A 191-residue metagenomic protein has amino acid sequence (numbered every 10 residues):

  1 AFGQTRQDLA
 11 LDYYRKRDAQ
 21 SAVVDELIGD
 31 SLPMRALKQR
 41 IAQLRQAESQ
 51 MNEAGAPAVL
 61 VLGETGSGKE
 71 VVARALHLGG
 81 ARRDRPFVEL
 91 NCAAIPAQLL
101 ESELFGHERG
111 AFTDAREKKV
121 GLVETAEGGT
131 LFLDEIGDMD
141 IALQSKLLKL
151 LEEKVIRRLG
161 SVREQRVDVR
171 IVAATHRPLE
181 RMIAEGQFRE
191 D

Functional and structural regions predicted by a protein language model:
A1-A19: Interdomain "pre-motor" coupling segment immediately N-terminal to P-loop NTPase/helicase cores
R15-R166, I171-R177, M182: AAA+ ATPase active-site-proximal loops
G186-D191: A short helix-turn-beta junction within AAA+ P-loop NTPase domains corresponding to the substrate/partner-engaging
